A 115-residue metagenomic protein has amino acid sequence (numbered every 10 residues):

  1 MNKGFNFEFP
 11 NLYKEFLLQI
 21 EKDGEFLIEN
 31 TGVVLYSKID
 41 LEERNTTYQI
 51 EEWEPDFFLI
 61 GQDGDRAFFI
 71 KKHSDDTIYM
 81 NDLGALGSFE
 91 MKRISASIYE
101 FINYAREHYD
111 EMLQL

Functional and structural regions predicted by a protein language model:
M1-F69, S74, M112-L115: A surface-exposed partner-binding patch
M1-K3, L83-F89: Charged, low-complexity surface segments at secondary-structure and domain boundaries
Q62, L83, A96: Active-site donor-binding loop signature of nucleotide-sugar glycosyltransferases
S74-L86: Intrinsically disordered, low-complexity regulatory segments enriched in Ser/Thr/Pro and charged residues
L86-Y109: Compact, glycine/acidic-enriched structural inserts
